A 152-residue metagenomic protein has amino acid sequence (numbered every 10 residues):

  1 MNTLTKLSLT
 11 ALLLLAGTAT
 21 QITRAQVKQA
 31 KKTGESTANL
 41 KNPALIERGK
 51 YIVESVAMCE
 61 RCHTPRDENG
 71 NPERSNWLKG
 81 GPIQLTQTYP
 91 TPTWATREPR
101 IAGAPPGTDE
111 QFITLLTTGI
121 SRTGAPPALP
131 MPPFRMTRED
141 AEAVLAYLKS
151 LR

Functional and structural regions predicted by a protein language model:
M1-E35, N39: N-terminal export/targeting leaders of redox proteins
K28-S55, N69-N71: Electrostatic cytochrome c docking/interface patches
G49, V56-R66, V144, L148: The canonical Cys-X-X-Cys-His
A57, L78-T114, P132-A141: Electron-transfer interface patches adjacent to heme c in soluble/periplasmic c-type cytochromes and di-/multiheme
H63, D109, I113, T123 (+1 more regions): Ligand-binding pocket scaffold of soluble enzyme catalytic domains
N71-L78: Short cysteine/histidine-rich zinc-coordinating motifs and their immediately flanking basic loops
T118-R122: Glycine-rich, acidic and aromatic/proline-enriched surface loops and short helix-turn segments that act as binding
P126-P132: Surface-exposed aromatic
